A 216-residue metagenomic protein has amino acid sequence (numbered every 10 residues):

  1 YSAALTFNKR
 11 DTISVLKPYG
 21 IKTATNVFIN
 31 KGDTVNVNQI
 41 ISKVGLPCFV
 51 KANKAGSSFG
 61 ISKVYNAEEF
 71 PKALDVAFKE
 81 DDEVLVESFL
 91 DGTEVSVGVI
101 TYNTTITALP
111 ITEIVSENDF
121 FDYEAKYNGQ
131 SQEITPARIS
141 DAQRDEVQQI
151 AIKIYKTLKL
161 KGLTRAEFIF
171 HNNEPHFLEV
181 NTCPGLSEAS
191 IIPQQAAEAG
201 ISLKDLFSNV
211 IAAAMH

Functional and structural regions predicted by a protein language model:
S2-A3, V64, A142, C183: Residue-level marker of alpha-helix boundaries and capping positions
A3-G92: Active-site nucleotide/adenylate-binding loops and adjacent lid/helix of ATP-dependent enzymes
K17-G20, S140-H216: ATP-dependent carboxylate activation and anion-phosphoryl transfer catalytic cores that bind Mg-ATP to form
I29, A55, I114-E117, G129 (+1 more regions): Active-site/binding-pocket entry motifs
S58, Q132-T135, E188-I192: Short small-residue beta-strand/loop micro-motif enriched in glycine and branched aliphatics
Y65-Q149, F170, H176: Phosphate-binding site of ATP-dependent enzymes
